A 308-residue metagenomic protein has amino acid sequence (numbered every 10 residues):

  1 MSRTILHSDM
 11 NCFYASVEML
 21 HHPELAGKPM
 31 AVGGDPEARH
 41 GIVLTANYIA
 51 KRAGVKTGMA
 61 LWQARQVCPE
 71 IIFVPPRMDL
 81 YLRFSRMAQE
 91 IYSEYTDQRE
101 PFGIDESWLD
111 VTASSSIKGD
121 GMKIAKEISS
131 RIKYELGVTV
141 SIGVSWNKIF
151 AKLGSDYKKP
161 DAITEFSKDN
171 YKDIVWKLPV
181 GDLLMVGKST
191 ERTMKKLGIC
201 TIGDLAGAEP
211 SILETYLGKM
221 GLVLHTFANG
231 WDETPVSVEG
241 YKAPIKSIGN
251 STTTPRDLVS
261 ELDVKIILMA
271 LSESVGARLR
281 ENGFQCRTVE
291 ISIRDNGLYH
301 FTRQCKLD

Functional and structural regions predicted by a protein language model:
M1-N229, E239, A277: Gly/Gly-Pro- and Ser/Thr-rich, intrinsically disordered tail segments characteristic of DNA damage-repair and tolerance
H7, T190-D308: DNA-contacting surface of Y-family translesion DNA polymerases
